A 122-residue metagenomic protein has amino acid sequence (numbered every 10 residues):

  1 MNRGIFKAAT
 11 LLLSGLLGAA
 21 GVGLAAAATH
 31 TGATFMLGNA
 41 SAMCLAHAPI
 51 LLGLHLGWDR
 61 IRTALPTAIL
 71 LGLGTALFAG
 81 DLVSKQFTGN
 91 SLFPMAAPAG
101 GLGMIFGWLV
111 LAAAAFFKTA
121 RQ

Functional and structural regions predicted by a protein language model:
M1-Q122: Polytopic transmembrane helical bundles with strong interfacial aromatic enrichment
